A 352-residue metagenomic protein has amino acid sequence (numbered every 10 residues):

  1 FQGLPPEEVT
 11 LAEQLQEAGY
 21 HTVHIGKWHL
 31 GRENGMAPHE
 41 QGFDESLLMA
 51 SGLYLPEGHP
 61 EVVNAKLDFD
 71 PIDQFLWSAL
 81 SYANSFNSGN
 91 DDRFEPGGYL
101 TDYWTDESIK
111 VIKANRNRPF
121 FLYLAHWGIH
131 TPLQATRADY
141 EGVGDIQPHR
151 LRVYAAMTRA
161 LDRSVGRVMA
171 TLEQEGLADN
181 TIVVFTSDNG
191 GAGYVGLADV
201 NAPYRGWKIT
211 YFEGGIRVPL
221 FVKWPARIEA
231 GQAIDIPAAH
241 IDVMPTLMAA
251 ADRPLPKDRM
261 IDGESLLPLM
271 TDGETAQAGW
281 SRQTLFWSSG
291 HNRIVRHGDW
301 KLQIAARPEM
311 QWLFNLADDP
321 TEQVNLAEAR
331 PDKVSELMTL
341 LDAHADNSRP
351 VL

Functional and structural regions predicted by a protein language model:
F1-W312, L316, P320-L352: Formylglycine-dependent sulfatase
